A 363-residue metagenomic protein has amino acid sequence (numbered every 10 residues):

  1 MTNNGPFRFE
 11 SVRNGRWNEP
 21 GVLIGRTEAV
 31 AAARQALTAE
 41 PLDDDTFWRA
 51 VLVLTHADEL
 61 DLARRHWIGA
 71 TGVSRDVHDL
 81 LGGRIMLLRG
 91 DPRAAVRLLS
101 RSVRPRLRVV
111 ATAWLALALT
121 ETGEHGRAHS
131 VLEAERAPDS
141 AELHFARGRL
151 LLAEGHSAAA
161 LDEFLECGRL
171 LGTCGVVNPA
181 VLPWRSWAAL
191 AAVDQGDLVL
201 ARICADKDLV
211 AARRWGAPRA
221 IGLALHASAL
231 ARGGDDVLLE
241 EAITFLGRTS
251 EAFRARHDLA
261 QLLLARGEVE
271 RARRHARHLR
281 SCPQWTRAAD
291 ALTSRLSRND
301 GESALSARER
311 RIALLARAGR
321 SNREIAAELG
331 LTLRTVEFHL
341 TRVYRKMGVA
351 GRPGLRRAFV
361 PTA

Functional and structural regions predicted by a protein language model:
M1-Q35, D43-W48, L52-H56, V336: N-terminal membrane-targeting/anchoring modules of bacterial envelope and secretion proteins
E10, G15-N18, D91, E268 (+4 more regions): Small/flexible residues
R26-A39, A50-E302, R320-S321, G330 (+2 more regions): Helix-coil-helix junctions within alpha-helical repeat/solenoid scaffolds
S294-A363: Helix-turn-helix DNA-binding segment
